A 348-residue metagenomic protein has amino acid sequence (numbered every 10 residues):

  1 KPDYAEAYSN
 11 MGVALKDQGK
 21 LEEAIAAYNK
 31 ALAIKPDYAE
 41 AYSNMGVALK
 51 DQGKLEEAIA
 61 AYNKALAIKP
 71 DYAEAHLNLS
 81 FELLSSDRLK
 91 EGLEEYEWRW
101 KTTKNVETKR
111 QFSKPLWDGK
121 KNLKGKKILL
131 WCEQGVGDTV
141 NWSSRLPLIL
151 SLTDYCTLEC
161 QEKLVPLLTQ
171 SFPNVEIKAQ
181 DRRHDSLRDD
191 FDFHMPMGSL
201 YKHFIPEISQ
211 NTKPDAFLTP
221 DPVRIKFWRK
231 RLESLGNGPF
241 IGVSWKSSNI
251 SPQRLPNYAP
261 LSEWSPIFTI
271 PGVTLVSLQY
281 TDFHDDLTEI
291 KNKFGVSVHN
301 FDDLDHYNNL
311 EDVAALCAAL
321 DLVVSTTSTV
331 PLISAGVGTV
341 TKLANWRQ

Functional and structural regions predicted by a protein language model:
K1-Q348: Alpha-helical solenoid repeat scaffolds of the TPR/TPR-like class and their adjacent stem/linker regions that mediate
